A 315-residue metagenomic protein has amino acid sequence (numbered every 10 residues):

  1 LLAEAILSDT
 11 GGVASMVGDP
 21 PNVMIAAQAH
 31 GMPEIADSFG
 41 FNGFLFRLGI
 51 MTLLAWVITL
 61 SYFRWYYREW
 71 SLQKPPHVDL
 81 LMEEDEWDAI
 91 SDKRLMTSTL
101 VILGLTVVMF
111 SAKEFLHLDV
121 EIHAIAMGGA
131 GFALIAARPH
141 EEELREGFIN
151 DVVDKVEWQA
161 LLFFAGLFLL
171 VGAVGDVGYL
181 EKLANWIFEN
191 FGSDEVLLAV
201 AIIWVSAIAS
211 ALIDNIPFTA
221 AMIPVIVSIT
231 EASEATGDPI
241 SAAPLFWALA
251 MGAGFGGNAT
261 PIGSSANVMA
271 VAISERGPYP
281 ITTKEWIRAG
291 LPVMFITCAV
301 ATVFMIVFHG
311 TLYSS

Functional and structural regions predicted by a protein language model:
L1-L2, L45-G49, M96, L100-G104 (+5 more regions): Hydrophobic alpha-helical transmembrane segments
L1-L7, P20-F46, G172-Y279: Membrane-interfacial helix-loop connectors
A3-S15, L81-W87, D154-L170, P224-A232 (+1 more regions): Small-residue-rich segments of transmembrane alpha-helices in multi-pass membrane proteins, especially helix faces
I6, L100, G104-V107, M127 (+4 more regions): Hydrophobic alpha-helical transmembrane segments of multipass integral membrane proteins
V13-V17, A36-S91, L116, M251 (+1 more regions): Juxtamembrane and boundary regions of transmembrane helices in multi-pass small-molecule transporters and channels
V23, A27, L103-E114, V300-M305: Membrane-embedded alpha-helical segments in integral membrane proteins
N42, H123, Q159, A243-P244 (+1 more regions): Residues that define the loop-to-transmembrane-helix transition and helix capping in multi-pass membrane transporters
I102-E231, D238: Transmembrane helical segments that form the transport core of multi-pass membrane transport proteins
